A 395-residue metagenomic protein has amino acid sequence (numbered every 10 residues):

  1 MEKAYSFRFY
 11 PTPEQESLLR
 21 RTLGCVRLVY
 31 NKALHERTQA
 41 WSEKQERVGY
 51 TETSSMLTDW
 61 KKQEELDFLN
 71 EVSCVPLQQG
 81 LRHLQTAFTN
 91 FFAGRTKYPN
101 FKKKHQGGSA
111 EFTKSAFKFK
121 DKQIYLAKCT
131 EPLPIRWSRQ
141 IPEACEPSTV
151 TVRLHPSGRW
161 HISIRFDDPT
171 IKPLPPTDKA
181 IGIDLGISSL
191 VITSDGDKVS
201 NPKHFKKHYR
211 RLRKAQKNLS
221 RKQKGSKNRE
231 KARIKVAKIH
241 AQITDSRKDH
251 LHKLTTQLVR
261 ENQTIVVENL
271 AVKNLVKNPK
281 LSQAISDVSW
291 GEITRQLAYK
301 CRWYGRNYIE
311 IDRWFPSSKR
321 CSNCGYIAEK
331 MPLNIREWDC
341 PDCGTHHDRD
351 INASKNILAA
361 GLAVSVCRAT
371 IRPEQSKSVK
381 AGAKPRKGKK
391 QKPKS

Functional and structural regions predicted by a protein language model:
M1-L77: Gly/serine-rich nucleotide phosphate-binding loop at the start of the catalytic core of nucleotide/ADP-ribose-handling
E2, Q283-A284, V288-S395: Positively charged, low-complexity nucleic-acid-binding target-recognition regions
A33, G80-F91, I351-A360, S365: Stable alpha-helical structural segments in soluble proteins, enriched in small hydrophobic residues
A40-L66, N70, C145-T149, H155-I181 (+2 more regions): Substrate-contacting helices/loops that form the catalytic groove of nucleic-acid and nucleotide-polymer processing
E52-H155: Acidic carboxylate diad motif detector
F117, K122-Y125, R159-I162, L190-V191 (+1 more regions): Hydrophobic residues embedded in beta-strands of well-ordered beta-sheets
Q123-P134, I164-P169, D195-D197, G344: Secondary-structure transition/turn motif
